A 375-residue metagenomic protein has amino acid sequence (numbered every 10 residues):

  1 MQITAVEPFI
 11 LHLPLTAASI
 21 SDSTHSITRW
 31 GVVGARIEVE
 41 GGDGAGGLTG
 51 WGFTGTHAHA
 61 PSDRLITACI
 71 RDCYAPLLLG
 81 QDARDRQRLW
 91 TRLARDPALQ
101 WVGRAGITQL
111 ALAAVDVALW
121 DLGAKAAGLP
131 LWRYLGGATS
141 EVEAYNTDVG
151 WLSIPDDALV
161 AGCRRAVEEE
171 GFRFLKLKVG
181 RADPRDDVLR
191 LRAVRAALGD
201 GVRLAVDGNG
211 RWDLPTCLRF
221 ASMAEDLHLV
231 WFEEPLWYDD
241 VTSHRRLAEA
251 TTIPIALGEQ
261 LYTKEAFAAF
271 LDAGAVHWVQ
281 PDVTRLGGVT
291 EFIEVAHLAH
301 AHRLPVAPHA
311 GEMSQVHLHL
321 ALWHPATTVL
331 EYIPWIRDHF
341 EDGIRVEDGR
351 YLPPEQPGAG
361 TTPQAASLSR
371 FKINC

Functional and structural regions predicted by a protein language model:
M1-A5, F9, K125, L129-E141 (+1 more regions): N-terminal amphipathic alpha-helix/helix-capping segment at the start of soluble metabolic enzymes
M1-T49, G55-H59, R337-H339: Structured beta-strand/loop patches that form or line metal/cofactor-binding pockets in enzymes
I3, G47, Y74, V115 (+8 more regions): Conserved, mostly hydrophobic/aromatic
E38-A126: Metal- or metallocofactor-binding catalytic centers and their adjacent structured scaffolds across diverse enzyme
R133-T251: Metal-dependent enolase-superfamily TIM-barrel catalytic cores that perform enediolate-based chemistry
S222, H228, D239-R350, P354: Shared catalytic-loop signature of beta/alpha-barrel
F340-C375: C-terminal extensions of enzymes
